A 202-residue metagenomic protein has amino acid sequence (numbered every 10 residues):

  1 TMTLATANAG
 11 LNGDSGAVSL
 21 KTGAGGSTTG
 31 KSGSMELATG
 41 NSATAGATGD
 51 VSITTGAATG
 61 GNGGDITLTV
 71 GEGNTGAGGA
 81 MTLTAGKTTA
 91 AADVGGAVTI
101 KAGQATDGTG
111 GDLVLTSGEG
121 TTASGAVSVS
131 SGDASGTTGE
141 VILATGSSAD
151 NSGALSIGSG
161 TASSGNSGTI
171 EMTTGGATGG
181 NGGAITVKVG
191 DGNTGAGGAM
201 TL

Functional and structural regions predicted by a protein language model:
T1-L202: Surface-exposed, glycine- and small/polar-enriched segments that build interaction surfaces at terminal
